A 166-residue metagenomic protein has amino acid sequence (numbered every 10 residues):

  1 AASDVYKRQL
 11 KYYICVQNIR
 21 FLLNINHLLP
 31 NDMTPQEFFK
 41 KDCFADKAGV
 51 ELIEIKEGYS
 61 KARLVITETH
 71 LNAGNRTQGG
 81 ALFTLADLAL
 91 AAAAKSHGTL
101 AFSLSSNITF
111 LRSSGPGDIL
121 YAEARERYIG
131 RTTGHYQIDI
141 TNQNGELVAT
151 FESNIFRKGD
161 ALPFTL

Functional and structural regions predicted by a protein language model:
A1-Y6: Short, small-residue-biased leader/transition segments that mark boundaries at the very start of proteins
Y12-L166: Terminal targeting signals and extreme-terminal segments of soluble enzymes
